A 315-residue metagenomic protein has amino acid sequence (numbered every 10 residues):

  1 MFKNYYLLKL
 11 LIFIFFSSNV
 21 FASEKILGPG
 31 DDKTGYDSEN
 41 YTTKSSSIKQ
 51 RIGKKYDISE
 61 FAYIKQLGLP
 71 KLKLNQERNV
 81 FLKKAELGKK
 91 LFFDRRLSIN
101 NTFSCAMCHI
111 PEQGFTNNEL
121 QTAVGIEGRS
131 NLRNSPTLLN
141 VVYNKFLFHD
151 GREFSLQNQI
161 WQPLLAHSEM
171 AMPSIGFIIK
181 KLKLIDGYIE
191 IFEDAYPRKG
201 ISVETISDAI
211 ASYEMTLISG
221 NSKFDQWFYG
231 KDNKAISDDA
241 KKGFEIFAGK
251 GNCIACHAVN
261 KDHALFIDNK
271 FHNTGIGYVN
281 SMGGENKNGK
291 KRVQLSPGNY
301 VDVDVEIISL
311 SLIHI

Functional and structural regions predicted by a protein language model:
M1-L8: Bacterial N-terminal signal peptides that target proteins for export
E24-Q162, D225-I313: Short glycine/threonine-rich turn/loop motifs
P70-K73, L138, K145-G200: Axial heme c-ligation environment in periplasmic c-type cytochrome domains
M170, Y188, T216-W227, D232-I236: Short His/Asp/Glu-rich catalytic/ion-coordination signatures at enzyme active sites or charged loops
I175-N221, V305, L310-I313: C-terminal capping alpha-helices of c-type cytochrome domains
